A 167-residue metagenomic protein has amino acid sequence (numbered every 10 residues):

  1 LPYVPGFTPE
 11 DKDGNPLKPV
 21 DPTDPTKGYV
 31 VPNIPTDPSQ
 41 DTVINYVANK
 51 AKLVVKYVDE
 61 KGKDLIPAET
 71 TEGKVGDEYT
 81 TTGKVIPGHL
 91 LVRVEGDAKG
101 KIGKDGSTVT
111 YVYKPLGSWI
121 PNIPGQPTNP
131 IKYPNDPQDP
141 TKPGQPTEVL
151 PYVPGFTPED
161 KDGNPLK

Functional and structural regions predicted by a protein language model:
L1-K167: Extracellular modular ligand-binding repeats in secreted and cell-surface proteins
